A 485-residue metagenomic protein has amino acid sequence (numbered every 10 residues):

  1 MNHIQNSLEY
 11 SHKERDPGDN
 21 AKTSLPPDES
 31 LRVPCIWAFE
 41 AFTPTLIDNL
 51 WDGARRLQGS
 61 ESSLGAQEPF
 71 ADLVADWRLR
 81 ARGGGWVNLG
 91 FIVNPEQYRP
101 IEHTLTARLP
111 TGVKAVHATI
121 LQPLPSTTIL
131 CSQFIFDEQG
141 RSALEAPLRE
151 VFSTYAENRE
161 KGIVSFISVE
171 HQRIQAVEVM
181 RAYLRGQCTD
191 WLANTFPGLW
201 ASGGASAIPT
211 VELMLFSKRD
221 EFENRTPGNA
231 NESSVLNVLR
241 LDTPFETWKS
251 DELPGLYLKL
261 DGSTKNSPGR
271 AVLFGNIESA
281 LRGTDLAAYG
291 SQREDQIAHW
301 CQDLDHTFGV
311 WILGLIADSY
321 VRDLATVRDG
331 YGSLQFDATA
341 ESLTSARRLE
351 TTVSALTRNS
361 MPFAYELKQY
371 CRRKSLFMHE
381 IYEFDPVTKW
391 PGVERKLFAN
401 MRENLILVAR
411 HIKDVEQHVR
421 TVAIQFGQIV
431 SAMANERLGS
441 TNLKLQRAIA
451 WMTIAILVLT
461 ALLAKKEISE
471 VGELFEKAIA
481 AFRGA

Functional and structural regions predicted by a protein language model:
M1-D190, N194: Long, solvent-exposed N-terminal ectodomains/accessory regions that are displayed to the extracellular/lumenal milieu
L57-S60, R80, G186, S202 (+6 more regions): Surface-exposed polar/charged interaction patches
R108-A346: Extended alpha-helical interaction modules
I297-D305, F398-M401, F482-A485: Membrane-interface segments at the starts/ends of alpha-helical transmembrane spans
S333-V458: Membrane-associated alpha-helical segments
L463-A485: Short hydrophobic membrane-inserting helices
